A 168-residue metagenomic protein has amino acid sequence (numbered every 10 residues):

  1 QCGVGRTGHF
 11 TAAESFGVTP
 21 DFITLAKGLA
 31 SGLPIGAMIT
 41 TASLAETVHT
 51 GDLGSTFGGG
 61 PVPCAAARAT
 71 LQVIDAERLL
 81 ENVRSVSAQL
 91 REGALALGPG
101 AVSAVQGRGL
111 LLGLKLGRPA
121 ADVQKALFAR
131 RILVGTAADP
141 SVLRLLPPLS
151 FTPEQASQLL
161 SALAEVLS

Functional and structural regions predicted by a protein language model:
Q1-S168: Conserved N-terminal phosphate-binding loop of PLP-dependent enzymes in the Aspartate aminotransferase
